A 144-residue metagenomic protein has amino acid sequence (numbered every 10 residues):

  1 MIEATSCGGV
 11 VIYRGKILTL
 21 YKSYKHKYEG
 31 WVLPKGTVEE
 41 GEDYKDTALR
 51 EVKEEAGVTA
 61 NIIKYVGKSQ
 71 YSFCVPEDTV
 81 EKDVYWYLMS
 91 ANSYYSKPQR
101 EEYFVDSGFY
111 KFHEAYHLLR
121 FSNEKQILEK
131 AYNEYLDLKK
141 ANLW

Functional and structural regions predicted by a protein language model:
M1-L33: N-terminal strand-loop-strand
G8, Y13-L18, Y44-K45, Y65 (+2 more regions): A generic structural signal for ordered secondary structure
V38-Q126: Unchanged
H117-W144: Charged phosphate-binding loop/patch that engages nucleotide di/tri-phosphates or the phosphate backbone of nucleic
